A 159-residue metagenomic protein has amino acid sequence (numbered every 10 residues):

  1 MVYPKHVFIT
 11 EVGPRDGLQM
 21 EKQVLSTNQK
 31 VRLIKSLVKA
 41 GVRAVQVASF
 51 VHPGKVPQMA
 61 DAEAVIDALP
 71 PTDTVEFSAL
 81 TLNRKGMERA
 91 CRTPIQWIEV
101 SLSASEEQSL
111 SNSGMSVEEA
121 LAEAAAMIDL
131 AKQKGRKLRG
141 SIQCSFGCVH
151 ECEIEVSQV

Functional and structural regions predicted by a protein language model:
Y3-F50, Q58-A62, A68-T74: Conserved N-terminal beta1-alpha1 strand-loop-helix module at the mouth
T10-Q29, V75-R84, L110-V117, C144-Q158: Active-site mouth loops of central-metabolism enzymes
T10-V12, Q96-S105, R139-Q143: Non-cysteine beta-strand/loop elements that form the S-adenosyl-L-methionine
G17, L37, A90, I98 (+1 more regions): Conserved, mostly hydrophobic/aromatic
G41, P94, Q133-G135: Glycine-centered short loops/turns at secondary-structure junctions
R43-A68, L102-M115, C144-E151: Glycine-rich, proline-tolerant flexible connector loops at the mouths of alpha/beta enzymes
K55-A79, E118-R139: Alpha-helix-loop-beta-strand connector modules within alpha/beta enzyme cores
L82-P94: Catalytic cores of alpha/beta
